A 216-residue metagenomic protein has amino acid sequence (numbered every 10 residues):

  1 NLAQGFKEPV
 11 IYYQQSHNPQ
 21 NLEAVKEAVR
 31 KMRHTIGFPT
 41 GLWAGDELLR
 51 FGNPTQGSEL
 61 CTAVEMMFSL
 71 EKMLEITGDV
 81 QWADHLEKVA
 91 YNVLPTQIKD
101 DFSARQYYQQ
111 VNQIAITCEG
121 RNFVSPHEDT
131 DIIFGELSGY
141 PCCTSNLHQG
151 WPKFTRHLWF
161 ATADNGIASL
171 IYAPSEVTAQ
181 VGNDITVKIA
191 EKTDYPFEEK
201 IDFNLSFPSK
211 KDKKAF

Functional and structural regions predicted by a protein language model:
N1-F216: Glycan-recognition and catalytic cores of secretory/periplasmic carbohydrate-active enzymes
